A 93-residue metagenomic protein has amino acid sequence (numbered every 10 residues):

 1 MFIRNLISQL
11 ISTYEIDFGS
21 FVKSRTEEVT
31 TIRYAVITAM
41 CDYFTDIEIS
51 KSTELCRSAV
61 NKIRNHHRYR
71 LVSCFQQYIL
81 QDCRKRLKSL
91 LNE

Functional and structural regions predicted by a protein language model:
M1-L10, H67-F75: An acidic intrinsically disordered interaction segment
S8-Y34: Short, Lys/Arg-enriched anionic-surface-contact patches
I32, Y43-T45: Residue-level signal for the short linker/turn that defines the boundary of a DNA-recognition helix
Y34-M40: Short, basic/aromatic-rich helical patch in the C-terminal catalytic core of site-specific tyrosine
C41, R64-N65: DNA major-groove recognition helix of helix-turn-helix
E48-T53: Short alpha-helical "recognition helix" segments of helix-turn-helix
Y69-E93: Intrinsically disordered, low-complexity basic tails/linkers immediately adjacent to helix-turn-helix/homeobox/MYB/SANT
